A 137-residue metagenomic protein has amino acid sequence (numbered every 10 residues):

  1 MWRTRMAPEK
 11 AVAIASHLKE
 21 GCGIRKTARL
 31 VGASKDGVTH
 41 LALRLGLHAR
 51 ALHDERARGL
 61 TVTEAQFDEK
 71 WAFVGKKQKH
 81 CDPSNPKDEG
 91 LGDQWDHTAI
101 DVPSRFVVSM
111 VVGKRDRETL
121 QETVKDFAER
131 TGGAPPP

Functional and structural regions predicted by a protein language model:
M1-P137: Residue-level recognition of single "structural anchor" positions that define or cap local secondary structure
